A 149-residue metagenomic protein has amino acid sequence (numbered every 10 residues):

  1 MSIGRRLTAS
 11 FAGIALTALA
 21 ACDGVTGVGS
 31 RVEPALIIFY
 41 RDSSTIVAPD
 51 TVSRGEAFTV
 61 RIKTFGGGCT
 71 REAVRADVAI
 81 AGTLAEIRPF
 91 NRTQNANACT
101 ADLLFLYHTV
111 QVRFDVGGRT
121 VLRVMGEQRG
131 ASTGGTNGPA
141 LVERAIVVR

Functional and structural regions predicted by a protein language model:
M1-D23: Sec-dependent bacterial lipoprotein signal peptides
L16-R41: Bacterial Sec-dependent N-terminal signal peptides
V47-V52: Short beta-strand segments of immunoglobulin-like
R54-V60: Structural beta-strand segments of beta-rich domains
G55, V116-V121: Short tyrosine-centred short linear motifs in exposed loops/low-complexity segments
V60-G67: Aromatic/hydrophobic beta-strand junction motif of beta-rich domains
R88-F114: An anionic, turn-rich surface loop/hairpin at beta-sheet edges that serves as a generic interaction/coordination patch
E127-L141: Short acidic/polar inter-strand loop motif in beta-rich domains
